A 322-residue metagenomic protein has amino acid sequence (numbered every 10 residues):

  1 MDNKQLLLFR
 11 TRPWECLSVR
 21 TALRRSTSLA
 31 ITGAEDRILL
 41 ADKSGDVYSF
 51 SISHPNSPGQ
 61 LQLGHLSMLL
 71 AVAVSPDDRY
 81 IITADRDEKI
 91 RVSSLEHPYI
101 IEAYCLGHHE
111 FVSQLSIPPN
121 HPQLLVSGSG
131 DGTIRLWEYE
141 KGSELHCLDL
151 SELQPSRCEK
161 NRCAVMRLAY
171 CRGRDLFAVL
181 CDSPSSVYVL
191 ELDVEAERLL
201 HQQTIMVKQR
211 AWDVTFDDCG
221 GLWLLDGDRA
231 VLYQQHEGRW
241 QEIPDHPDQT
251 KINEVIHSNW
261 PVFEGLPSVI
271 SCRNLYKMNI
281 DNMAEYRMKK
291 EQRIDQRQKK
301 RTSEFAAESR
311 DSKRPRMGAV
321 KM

Functional and structural regions predicted by a protein language model:
M1-N3, A41-S44, T83-D87, G128-D131 (+2 more regions): Conserved strand-to-loop turn within each blade of WD40 beta-propeller repeats
M1-N56, Q60-L63, V207-K208, F216-D217 (+2 more regions): WD40 beta-propeller repeat fold
N3, E35, D78, H121-P122 (+2 more regions): Conserved loop/turn motif of beta-propeller repeat scaffolds
L6-R10, Y48-S51, I90-S94, I134-W137 (+2 more regions): WD40-repeat beta-propellers
L17-T21, G59-G64, I101-G107, E144-L150 (+2 more regions): Short C-terminal beta-strands that terminate individual repeats in beta-propeller domains, predominantly WD40 blades
R24-I31, S67-V74, E110-I117, Q154-C171 (+1 more regions): Canonical WD40 repeat/beta-propeller blade segments in eukaryotic WD-repeat proteins
E144-M322: Terminal intrinsically disordered, low-complexity extensions flanking WD-repeat/beta-propeller proteins
